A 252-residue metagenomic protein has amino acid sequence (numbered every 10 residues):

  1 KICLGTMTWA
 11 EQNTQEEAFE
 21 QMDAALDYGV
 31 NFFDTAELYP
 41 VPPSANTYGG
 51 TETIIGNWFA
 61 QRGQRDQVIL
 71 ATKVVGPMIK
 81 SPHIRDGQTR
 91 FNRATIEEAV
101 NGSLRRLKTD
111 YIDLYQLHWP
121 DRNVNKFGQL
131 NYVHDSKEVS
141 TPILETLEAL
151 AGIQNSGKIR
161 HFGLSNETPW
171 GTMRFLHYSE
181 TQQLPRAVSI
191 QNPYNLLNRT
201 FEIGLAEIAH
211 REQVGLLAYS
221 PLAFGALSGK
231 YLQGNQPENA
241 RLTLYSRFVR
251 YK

Functional and structural regions predicted by a protein language model:
K1-C3, N31-F32, Q67-K73, R106 (+4 more regions): Structural preference for beta-strand elements that scaffold enzyme active sites
K1-K73, R93-E97, N101, D110 (+1 more regions): N-terminal binding-site loop/beta-alpha segment at the start of enzyme catalytic domains that lines or forms
K1-Q12, A71-G87, Q116, R122-L130: N-terminal small/glycine-rich loop or linker at the start of catalytic domains across soluble metabolic enzymes
M7, L38, N101, L117-P120 (+2 more regions): Flexible loop residues that form catalytic and substrate-binding hotspots at small-molecule/glycan-binding clefts
P43-A45, I84-R90, Y132-K137: Short glycine-enriched, charge-decorated loop/helix-capping segments at active-site entrances that position
T53-F59, V100-L104, L150, T172-E180: Short, well-ordered amphipathic alpha-helices
K80-Q116, P193: Active-site gating/metal-coordination segments in enzymes
P120-K252: Beta/alpha (TIM)-barrel catalytic core signal, keyed to glycine-rich beta->alpha loops juxtaposed to Asp/Glu that bind
